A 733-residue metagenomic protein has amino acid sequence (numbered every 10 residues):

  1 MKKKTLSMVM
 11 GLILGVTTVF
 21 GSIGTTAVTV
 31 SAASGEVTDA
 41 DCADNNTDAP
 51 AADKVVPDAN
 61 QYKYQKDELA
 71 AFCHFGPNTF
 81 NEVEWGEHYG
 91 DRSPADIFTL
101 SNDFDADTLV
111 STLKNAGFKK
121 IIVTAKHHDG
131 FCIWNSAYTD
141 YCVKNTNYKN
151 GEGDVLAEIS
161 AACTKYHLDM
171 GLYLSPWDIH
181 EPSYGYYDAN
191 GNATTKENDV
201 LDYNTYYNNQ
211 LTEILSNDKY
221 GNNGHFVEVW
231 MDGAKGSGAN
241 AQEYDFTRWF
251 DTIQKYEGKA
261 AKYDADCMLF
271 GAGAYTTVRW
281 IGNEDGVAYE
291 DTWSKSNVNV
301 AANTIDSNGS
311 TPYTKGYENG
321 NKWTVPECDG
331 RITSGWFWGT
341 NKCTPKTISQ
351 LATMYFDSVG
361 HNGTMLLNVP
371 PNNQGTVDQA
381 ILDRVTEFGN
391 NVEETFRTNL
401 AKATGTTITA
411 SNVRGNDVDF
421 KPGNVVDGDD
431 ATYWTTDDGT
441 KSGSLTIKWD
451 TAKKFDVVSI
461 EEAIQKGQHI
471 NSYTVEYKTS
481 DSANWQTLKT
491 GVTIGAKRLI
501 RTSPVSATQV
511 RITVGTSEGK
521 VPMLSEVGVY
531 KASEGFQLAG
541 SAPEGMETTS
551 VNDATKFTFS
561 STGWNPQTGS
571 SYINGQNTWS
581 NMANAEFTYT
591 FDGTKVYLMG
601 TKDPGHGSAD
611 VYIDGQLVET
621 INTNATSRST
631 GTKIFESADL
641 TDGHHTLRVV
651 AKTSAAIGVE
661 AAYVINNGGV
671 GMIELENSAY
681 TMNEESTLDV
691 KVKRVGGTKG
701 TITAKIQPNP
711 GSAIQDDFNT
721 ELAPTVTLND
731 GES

Functional and structural regions predicted by a protein language model:
V19-G35: Sec-dependent signal peptide cleavage junction
S31-C42, N46, E394-I408, Y530-S550 (+1 more regions): Low-complexity, Pro/Thr/Ser/Gly/Ala-rich linker/spacer regions in secreted, extracellular modular proteins
A33-D429, S459-E461, Q468, K489 (+2 more regions): Mature catalytic domains of secreted/periplasmic carbohydrate-active enzymes
T395, D427-L538, E586-T590, M599 (+1 more regions): Aromatic, loop-rich ligand-recognition surfaces of beta-strand-rich domains
T406-N416, T555-F557, T562-W564, E674-N683: Short, solvent-exposed loop/edge segments of extracellular or virion-exposed proteins
V492-G495, T623-S629, D639, V726-S733: Short proline/glycine- and polar residue-rich coil/turn motifs
E534-G669: Glycan-recognition surfaces in beta-rich domains, encompassing non-catalytic CBMs and lectin-like receptor-binding
G668-S733: Short boundary segments that mark the start of a structured unit
